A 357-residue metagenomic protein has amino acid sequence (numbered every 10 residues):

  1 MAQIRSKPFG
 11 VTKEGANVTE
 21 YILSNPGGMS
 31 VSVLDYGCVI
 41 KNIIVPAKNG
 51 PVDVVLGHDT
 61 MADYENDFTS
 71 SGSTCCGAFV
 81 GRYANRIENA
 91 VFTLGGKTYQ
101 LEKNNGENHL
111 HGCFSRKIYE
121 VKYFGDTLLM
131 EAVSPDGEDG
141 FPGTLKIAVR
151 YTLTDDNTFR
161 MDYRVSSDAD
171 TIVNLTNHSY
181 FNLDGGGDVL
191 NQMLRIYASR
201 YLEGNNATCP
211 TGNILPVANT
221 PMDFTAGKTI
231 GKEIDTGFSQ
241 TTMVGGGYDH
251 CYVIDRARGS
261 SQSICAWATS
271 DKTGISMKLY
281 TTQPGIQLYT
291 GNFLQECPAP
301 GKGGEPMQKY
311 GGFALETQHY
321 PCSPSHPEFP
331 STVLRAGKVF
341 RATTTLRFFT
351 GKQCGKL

Functional and structural regions predicted by a protein language model:
A2-L357: An exposed, glycine/acidic-rich loop-and-rim segment of catalytic or binding clefts
